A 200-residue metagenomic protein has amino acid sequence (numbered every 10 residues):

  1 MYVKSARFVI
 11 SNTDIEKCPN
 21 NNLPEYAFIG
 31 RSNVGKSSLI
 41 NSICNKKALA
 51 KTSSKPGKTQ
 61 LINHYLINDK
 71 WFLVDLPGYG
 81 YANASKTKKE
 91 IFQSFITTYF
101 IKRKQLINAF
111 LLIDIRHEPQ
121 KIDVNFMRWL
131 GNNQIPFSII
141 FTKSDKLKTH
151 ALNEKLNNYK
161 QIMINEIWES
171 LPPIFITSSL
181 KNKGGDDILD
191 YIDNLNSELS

Functional and structural regions predicted by a protein language model:
M1-N83: Conserved G1/Walker A P-loop phosphate-binding module
V3-I15, K146-S200: Canonical P-loop GTPase G-domain recognition
C18, P56-N63, P77-I107, I115-W129: Switch II of P-loop NTPase G domains
N22-L23, I43, K86-K89, V124-R128 (+2 more regions): Short, glycine/charged-enriched secondary-structure capping and boundary segments
N33-V34, I40, N63, D69-K70 (+7 more regions): Structured catalytic cores of enzymes that bind and process phosphorylated ligands/cofactors
I43-K47, F100, I192: Hydrophobic aliphatic residues
K58, W71, G78-Y81, R116-E118 (+2 more regions): Conserved nucleotide-binding/hydrolysis micro-motifs of P-loop NTPases
T98-L171: Conserved C-terminal guanine-recognition region of P-loop GTPase G domains, centered on the G4
